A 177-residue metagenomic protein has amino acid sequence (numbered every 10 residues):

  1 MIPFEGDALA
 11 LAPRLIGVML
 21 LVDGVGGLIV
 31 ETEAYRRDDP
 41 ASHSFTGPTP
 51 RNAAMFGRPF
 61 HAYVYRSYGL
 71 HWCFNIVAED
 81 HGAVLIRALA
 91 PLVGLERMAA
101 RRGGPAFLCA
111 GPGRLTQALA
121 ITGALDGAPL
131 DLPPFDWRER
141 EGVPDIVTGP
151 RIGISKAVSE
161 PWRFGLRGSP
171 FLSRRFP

Functional and structural regions predicted by a protein language model:
M1-P177: Conserved, well-structured core segments that form or line functional sites
